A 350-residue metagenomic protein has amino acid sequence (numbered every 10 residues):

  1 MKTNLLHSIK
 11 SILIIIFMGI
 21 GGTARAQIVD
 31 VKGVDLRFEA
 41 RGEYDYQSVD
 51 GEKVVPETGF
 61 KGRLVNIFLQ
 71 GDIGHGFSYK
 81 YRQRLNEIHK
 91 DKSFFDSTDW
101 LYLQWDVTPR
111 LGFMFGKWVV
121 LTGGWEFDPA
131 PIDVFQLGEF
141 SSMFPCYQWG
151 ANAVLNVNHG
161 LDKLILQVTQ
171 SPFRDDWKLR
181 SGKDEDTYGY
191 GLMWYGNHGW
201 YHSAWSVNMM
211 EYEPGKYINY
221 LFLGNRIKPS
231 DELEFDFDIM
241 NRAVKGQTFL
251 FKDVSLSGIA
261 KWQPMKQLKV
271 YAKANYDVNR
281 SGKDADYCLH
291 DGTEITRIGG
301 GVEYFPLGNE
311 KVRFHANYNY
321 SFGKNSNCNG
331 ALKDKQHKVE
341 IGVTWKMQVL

Functional and structural regions predicted by a protein language model:
K2-I12: Bacterial N-terminal signal peptides that target proteins for export
K10-G21: Bacterial N-terminal signal peptides
G22-A26: Sec/Tat signal peptide C-region and signal peptidase I cleavage site
V29-V34, D72-G76, T108-R110, V120 (+6 more regions): Outer-membrane beta-barrel channels and translocator barrels
R41-K53, I88-F94, P109-Y195, A204-M209 (+1 more regions): Surface-exposed coil loops of outer-membrane beta-barrel proteins
R41-V55, D91, Y102, E126 (+1 more regions): Outer-membrane beta-barrel pore domains
F60-E87, G224-D238, Y271: Surface-exposed extracellular loop regions of Gram-negative outer-membrane beta-barrel proteins
